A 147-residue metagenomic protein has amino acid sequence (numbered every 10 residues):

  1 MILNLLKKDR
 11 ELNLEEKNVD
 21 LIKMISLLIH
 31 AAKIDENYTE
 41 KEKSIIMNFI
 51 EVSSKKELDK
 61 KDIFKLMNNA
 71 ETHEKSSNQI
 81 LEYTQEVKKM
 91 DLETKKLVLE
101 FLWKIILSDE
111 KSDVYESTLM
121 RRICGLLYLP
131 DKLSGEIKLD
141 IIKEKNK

Functional and structural regions predicted by a protein language model:
M1-K33, N37-K147: Small-residue-enriched hydrophobic alpha-helices in membranes
